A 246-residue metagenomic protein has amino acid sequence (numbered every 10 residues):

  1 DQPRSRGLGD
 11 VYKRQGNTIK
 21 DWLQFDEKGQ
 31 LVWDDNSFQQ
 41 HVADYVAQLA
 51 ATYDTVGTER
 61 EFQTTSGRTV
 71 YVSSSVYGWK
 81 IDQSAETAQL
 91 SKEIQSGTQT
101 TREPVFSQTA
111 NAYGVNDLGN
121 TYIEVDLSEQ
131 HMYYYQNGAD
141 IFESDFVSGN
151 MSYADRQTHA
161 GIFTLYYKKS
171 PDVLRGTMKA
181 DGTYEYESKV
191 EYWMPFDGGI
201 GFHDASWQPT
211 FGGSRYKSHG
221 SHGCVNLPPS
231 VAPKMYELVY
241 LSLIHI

Functional and structural regions predicted by a protein language model:
Q2-Y12, I244-H245: Single conserved hydrophobic/aromatic residue that forms the stacking wall/gate of nucleotide- or nucleobase-binding
E27-N36, V72-I81, L118-T121, E191 (+1 more regions): Second-shell loop/turn segments in exported
Q40-A47, S84, A88, K92 (+2 more regions): Solvent-exposed, polar/charged alpha-helical surfaces in well-ordered, non-transmembrane soluble domains, broadly
A43-D44, Q157-A160, G176-I244: Exported/periplasmic cell-wall-interacting domains
A51-T55, E59-T64, R68-Y71, W79-K80: Extended, domain-scale alpha-helical bundle/helix-rich regions
G78-D155: Cell wall/extracellular polymer interaction/catalysis modules
E124-V125, Y133-Y134, F142-S144, T164-Y166 (+3 more regions): Structural recognition of the beta-strand scaffold that forms the well-ordered cores of secreted hydrolase catalytic
E129-M132, D140-I141, N150-Y153, K169-V173 (+3 more regions): Solvent-exposed loop/turn segments at secondary-structure junctions within structured extracellular/periplasmic domains
